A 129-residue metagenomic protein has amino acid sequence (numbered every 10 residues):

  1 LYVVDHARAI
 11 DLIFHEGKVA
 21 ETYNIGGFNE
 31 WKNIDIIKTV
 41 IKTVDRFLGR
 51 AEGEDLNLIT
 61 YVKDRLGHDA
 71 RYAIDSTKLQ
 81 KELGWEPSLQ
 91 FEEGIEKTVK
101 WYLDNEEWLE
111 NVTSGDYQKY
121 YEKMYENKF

Functional and structural regions predicted by a protein language model:
L1-F129: C-terminal substrate-binding subdomain of Rossmann-fold SDR/epimerase-dehydratase oxidoreductases
